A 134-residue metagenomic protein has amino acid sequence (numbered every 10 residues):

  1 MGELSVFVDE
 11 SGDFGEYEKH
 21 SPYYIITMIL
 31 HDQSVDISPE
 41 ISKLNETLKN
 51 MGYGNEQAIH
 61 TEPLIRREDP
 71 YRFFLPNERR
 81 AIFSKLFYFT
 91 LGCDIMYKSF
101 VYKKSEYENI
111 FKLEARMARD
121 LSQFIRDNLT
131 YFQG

Functional and structural regions predicted by a protein language model:
M1-G134: Phosphate-ester processing/binding pockets and catalytic centers
